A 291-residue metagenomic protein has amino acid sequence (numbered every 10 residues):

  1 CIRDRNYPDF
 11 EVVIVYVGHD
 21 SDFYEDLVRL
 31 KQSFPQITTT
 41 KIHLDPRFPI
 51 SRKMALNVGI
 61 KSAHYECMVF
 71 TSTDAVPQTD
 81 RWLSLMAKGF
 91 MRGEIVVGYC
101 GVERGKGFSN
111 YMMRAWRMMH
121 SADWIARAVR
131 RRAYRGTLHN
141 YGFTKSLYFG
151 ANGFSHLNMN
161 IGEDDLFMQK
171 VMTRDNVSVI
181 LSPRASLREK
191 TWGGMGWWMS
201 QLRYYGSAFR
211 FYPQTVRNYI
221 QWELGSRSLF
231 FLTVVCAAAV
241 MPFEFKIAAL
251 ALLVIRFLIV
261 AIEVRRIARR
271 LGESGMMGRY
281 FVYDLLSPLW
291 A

Functional and structural regions predicted by a protein language model:
C1-D4, Y65: Conserved small/polar residues in nucleotide/adenosyl-binding loops
R3-P46: Acidic donor-binding segment of Leloir-type glycosyltransferases
V17, T71-D74, Y99: Active-site acidic Asp-centered loop
F34-T39, H43-S51, A55, L85-A151 (+3 more regions): Long helical/loop segments within the catalytic core of UDP-sugar-dependent glycosyltransferases, especially the large
M68: Short aromatic/hydrophobic "clamp" motif used to bind/position activated sugar donors
T73-K88: Acidic donor-binding/catalytic loop of UDP-sugar-dependent glycosyltransferases, especially processive GT2
I95-H120, F149, F154-Y219: Catalytic donor/gating beta->alpha subdomain of glycosyltransferases that bind UDP-sugars
R227-A291: Membrane-embedded multi-pass helical conduit in multi-pass membrane proteins, especially envelope-biosynthetic
